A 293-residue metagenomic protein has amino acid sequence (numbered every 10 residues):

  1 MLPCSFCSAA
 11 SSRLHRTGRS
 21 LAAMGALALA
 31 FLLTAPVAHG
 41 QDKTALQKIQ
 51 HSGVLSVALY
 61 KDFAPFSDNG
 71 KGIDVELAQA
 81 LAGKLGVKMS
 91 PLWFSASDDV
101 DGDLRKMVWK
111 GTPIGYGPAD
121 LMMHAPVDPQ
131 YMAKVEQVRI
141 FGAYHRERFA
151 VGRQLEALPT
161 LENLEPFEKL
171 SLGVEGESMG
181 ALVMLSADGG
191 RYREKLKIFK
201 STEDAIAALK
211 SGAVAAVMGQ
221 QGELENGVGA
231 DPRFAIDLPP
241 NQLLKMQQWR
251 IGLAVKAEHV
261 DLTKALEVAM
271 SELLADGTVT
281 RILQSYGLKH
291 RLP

Functional and structural regions predicted by a protein language model:
S12, A23-T34: Bacterial N-terminal signal peptides
G40-D120: Extracytoplasmic small-molecule ligand-binding "clamshell" domains of the periplasmic binding protein/Venus flytrap
V54-K61, E162-G180: Short loop->beta-strand "edge-of-pocket" segments that line small-molecule binding or catalytic clefts across diverse
Y60, H145-A150, G229-M270, G287-P293: Periplasmic-binding protein-like
V75-K84, L155-L158, E165, L170-V174 (+1 more regions): Extended ligand-binding regions for polar small-molecule ligands
Q79, G83-W93, G142, P166 (+4 more regions): Ligand-binding cleft/hinge of the Venus flytrap
P91-E165: Acidic, polar ligand-binding/catalytic clefts
L121-K134, V183-A187, K210-Q247: A ligand-binding cleft/hinge motif common to bilobed small-molecule-binding domains
